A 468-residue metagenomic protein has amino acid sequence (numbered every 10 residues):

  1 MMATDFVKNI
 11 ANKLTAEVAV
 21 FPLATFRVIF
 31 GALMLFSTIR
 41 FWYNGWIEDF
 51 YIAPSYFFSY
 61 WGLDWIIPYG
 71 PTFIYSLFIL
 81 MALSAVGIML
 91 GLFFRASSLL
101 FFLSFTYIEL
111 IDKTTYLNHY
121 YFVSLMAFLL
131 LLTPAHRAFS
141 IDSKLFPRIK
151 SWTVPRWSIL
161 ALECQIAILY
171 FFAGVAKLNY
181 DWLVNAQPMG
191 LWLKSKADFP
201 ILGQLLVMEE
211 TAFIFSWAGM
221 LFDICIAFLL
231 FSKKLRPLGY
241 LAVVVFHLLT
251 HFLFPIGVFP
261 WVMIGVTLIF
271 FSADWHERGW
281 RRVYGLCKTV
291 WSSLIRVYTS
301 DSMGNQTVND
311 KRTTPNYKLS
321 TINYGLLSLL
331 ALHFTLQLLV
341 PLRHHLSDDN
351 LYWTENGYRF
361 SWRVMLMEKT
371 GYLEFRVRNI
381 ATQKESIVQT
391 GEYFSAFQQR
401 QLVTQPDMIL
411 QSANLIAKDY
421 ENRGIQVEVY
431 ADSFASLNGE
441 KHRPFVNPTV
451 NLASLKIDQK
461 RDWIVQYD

Functional and structural regions predicted by a protein language model:
M2-D468: Alpha-helical membrane-anchoring segments
